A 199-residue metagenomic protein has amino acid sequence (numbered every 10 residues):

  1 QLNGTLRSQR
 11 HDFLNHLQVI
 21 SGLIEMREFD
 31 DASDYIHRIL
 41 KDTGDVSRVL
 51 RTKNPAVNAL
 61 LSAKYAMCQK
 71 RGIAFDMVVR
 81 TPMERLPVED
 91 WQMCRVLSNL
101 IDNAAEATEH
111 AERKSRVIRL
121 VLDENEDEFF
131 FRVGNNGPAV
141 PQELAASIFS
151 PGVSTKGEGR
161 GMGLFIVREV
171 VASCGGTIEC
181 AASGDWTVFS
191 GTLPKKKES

Functional and structural regions predicted by a protein language model:
S21, D90-R113: Conserved ATP-binding N-box helix of the HATPase_c
H37-K41, K53-R71: Short beta-to-alpha transition helix within the HATPase_c
V49, F75-V96: Conserved short strand/loop->alpha-helix "switch" segment adjacent to the catalytic nucleotide/phosphoryl-transfer site
E128, A139, G161, S183-S190 (+1 more regions): Glycine-rich nucleotide-binding loop
V140-P151: Short conserved segment of the HATPase_c
E158-R168: Glycine-rich phosphate-binding loop
